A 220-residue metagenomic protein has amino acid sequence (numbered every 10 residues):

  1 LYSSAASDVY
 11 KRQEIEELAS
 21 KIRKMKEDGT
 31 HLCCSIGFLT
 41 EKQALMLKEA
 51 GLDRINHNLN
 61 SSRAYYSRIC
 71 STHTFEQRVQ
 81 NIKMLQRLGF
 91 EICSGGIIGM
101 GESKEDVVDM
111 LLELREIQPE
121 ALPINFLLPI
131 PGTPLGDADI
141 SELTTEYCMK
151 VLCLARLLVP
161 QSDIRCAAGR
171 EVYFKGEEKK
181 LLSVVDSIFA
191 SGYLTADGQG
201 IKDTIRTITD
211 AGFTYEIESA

Functional and structural regions predicted by a protein language model:
L1-Y10: Single conserved hydrophobic/aromatic residue that forms the stacking wall/gate of nucleotide- or nucleobase-binding
S7-D8, S35-E41, N60-S62, G95-G101 (+3 more regions): Active-site beta-loop-alpha junctions enriched in small/polar residues
D8, R63-I69, P131-G136: A short acidic, helix-capping loop that chelates divalent metal ions and anchors anionic groups
K11-R54, L59-R63, I98-D106: Canonical radical SAM enzyme core domain
R12-I36, F75-C93, D139-Q161: Alpha-helix-loop-beta-strand connector modules within alpha/beta enzyme cores
H31-C33, R54-N56, E91-C93, A121 (+2 more regions): Structural preference for beta-strand elements that scaffold enzyme active sites
T40-L47, G101-E113, V172-S183: Catalytic cores of alpha/beta
R115-A220: Auxiliary Fe-S-binding modules of radical SAM enzymes
